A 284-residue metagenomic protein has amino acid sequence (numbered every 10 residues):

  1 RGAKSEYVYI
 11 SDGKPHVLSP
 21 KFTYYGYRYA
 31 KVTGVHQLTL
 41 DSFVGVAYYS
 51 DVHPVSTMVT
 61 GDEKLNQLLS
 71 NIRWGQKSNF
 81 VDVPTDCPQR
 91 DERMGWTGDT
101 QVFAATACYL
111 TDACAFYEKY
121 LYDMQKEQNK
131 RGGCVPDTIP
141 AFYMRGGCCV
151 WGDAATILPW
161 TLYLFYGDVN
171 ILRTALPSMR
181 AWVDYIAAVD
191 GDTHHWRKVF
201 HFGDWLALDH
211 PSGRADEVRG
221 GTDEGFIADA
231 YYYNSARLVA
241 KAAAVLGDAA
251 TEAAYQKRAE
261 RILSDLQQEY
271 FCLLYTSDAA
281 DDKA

Functional and structural regions predicted by a protein language model:
R1-Q89, G98-D99, A115-E118, V135-Y143 (+5 more regions): Extracellular/oxidizing-compartment recognition motifs
A30, I72, F103, D168 (+2 more regions): Conserved hydrophobic/aromatic pocket- or pore-lining residues that grip, position, or stack substrates in active sites
R73-V83, Y117-V135, A175-H195, K257-L274: Long, well-ordered core segments of solenoidal/helical folds
D91-Q101, D112, G146-I157, T174-P177 (+1 more regions): Aromatic- and histidine-enriched alpha-helix N-cap/loop-to-helix transition segments that scaffold the rims
D99-E127, P159-Y166: Alpha-helical support elements that line or immediately flank enzyme active sites and cofactor-binding pockets
C134-M144, L206-G225, Y270-L273: Acidic/His metal-coordination segments adjacent to aromatic residues that form catalytic metal sites in metalloenzymes
E224-L274: Active-site neighborhood of glycoside hydrolase catalytic domains
Y275-A280: Conserved small/polar residues in nucleotide/adenosyl-binding loops
